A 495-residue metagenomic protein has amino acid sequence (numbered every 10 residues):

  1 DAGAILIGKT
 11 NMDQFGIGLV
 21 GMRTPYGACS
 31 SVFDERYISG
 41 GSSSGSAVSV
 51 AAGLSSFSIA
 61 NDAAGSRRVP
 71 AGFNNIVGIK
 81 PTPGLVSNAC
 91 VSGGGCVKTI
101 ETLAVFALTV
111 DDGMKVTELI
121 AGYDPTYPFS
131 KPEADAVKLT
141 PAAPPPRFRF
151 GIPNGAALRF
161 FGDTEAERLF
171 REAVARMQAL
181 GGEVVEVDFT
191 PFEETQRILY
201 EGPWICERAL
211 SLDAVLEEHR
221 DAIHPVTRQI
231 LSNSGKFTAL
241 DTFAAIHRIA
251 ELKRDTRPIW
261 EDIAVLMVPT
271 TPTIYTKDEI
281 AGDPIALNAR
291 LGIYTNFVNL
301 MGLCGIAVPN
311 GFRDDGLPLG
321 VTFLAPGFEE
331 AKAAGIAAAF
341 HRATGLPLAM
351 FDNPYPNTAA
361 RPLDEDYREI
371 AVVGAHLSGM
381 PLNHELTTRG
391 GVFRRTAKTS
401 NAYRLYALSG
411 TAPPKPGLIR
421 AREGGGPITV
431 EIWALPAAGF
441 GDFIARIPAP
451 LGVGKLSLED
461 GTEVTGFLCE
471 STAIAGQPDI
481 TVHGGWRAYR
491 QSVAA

Functional and structural regions predicted by a protein language model:
D1, G162-D188, L212-E218, T242-I263: Acyltransferase
A2-I120, N299-T322: Short glycine/serine-rich loop segments
K80-R168, E172, P191, E218 (+3 more regions): A short helix-breaking turn/cap at a secondary-structure junction
L85, A142-P153, P203-R257, D262 (+2 more regions): Short helix-loop capping/hinge segments that flank enzyme active sites or metal/cofactor-binding pockets
S130, I198-Y200, W204, A214 (+3 more regions): Short, surface-exposed loop/helix-turn segments at secondary-structure junctions that function as lids/hinges flanking
D255-R257, L287-P309: Small-aliphatic-rich amphipathic alpha-helix that forms the alpha element of a beta-alpha
A338-A339, A343, P347-A495: Glycine-aromatic micro-motifs
